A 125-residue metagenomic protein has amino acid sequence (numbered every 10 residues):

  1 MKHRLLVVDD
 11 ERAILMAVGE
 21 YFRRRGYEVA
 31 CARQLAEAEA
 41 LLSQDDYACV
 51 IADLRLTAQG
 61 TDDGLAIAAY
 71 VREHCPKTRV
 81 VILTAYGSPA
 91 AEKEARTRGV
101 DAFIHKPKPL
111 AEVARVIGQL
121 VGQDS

Functional and structural regions predicted by a protein language model:
R12-A30: Two-component/phosphorelay signaling modules centered on CheY-like receiver
A30-C49, T57, E73: Acidic, metal-coordinating helix/loop segments flanking the phosphotransfer/catalytic sites of two-component signaling
A40, T61-K77: Short amphipathic alpha-helix used as the core "switch/output" element in two-component signaling
V50, V80, F103-I104: Two-component signal transduction core modules
D62, A66, Y86-I104: Alpha4 helix (beta4-alpha4-beta5 surface) of REC/receiver domains from two-component response regulators
A90, K108-I117: C-terminal output helix
R115-S125: The C-terminal output helix
